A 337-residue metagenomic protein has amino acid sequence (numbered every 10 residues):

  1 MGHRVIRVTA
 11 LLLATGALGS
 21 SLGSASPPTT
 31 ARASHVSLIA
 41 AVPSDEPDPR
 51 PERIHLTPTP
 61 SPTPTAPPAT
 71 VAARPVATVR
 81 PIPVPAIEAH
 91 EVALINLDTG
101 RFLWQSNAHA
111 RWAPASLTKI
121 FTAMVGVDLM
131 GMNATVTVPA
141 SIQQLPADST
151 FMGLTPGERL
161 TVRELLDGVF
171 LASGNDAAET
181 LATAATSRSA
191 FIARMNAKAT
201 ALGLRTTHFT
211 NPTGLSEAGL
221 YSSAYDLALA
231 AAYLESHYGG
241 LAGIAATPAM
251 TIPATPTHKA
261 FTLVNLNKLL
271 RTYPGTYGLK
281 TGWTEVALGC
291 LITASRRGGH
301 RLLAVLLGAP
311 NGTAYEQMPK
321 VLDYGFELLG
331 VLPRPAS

Functional and structural regions predicted by a protein language model:
G2, P27-R32, V42-Y225, A232-G239 (+1 more regions): Active-site-adjacent loops and short helices of periplasmic peptidoglycan-processing enzymes
G2-R7, G16-P47, L291, L328-S337: Conserved SxxK-family serine transpeptidase/carboxypeptidase catalytic domain of penicillin-binding proteins
A10: Double-stranded RNA-binding/processing signature
R205-H208, S216-S337: Domain-terminus/edge residues, biased toward the C-terminal soluble/receptor-binding domains of extracytoplasmic
